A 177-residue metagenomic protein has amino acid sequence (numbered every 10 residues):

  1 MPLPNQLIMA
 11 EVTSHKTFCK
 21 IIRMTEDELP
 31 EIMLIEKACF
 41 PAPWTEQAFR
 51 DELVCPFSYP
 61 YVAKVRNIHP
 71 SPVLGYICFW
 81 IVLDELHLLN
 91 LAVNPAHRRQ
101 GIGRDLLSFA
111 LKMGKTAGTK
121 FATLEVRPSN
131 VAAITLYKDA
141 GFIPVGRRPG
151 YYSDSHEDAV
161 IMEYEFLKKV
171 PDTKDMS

Functional and structural regions predicted by a protein language model:
M1-K16: Short acidic N-proximal helix/loop "leader" segments that mark the beginning of a domain or an inter-domain linker
P2, E125, K138, I143-V160: Conserved catalytic-core motifs of GNAT/GCN5-like acyltransferases
A10, T25, K120, R127-V131 (+1 more regions): C-terminal "cap" of GNAT-fold acetyltransferases
E11-T13, D51-L53, C78, Y151-S153: Short secondary-structure boundary/capping segments
C19, R23-R98, L107-M113, A117 (+1 more regions): Acetyl-CoA-dependent GNAT
I21, R99, E125-V126, P144: Conserved SAM-binding loop
R99-K112, V131, T135-D139: Conserved acetyl-CoA-binding loop-helix of GNAT-fold acetyltransferases
